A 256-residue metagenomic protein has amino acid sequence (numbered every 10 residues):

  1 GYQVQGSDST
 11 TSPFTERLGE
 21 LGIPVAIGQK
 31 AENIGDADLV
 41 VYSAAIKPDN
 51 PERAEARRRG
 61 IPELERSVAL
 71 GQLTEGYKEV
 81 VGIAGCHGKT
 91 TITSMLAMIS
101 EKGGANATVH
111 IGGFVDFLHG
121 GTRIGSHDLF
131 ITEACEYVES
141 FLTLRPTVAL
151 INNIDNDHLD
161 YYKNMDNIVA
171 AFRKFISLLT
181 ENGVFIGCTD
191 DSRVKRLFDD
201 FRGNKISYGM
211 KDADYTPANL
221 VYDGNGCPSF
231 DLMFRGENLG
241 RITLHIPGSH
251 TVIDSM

Functional and structural regions predicted by a protein language model:
G1-A69, S192, N219, L239 (+2 more regions): N-terminal leader/targeting and accessory segments in enzymes
Q3-D8, T108-H110, I131, S207: Short beta-strand "acidic-cap" motif of Rossmann-like dinucleotide-binding folds
L18, S43-A44, Y162-V169, G183 (+1 more regions): Adenine nucleotide phosphate-binding catalytic loops in nucleotide-utilizing enzymes
G19, N33, A44-T189, R193-G203: Phosphate-binding loop of NTP-binding sites
V25, V81, V109, F230-L232 (+1 more regions): Preference for bulky hydrophobic residues occupying beta-strand positions in well-ordered beta-sheet regions
A26, V41, L150, I186 (+1 more regions): Short, conserved beta-strand segments within well-ordered enzyme catalytic domains that often line or immediately flank
G35-D38, S126-D128, G224-G226: A short, glycine/Asx- and small/polar-enriched loop/turn that sits immediately N-terminal to a beta-strand
